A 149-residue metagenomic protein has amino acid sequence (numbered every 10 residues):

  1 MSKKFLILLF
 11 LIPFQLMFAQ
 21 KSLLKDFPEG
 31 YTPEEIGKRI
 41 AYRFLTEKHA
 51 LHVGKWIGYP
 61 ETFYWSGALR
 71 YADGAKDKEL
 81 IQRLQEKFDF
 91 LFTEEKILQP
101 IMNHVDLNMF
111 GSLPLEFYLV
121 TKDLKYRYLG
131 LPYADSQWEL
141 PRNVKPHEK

Functional and structural regions predicted by a protein language model:
M1-K21: Bacterial Sec-dependent N-terminal signal peptides
Q20-F90, L124-P132, S136-L140, V144: Low-complexity, Ser/Thr/Pro/Gly-enriched N-terminal "stalk/linker" regions
I57-A72, M102-L119: Well-ordered alpha-helical segments within folded domains of soluble proteins
K78-E116: Mid-chain, structured segments of secreted extracytoplasmic proteins
H147-K149: Aromatic- and glycine-enriched pocket-lining scaffold segments that form the walls of small-molecule binding clefts
